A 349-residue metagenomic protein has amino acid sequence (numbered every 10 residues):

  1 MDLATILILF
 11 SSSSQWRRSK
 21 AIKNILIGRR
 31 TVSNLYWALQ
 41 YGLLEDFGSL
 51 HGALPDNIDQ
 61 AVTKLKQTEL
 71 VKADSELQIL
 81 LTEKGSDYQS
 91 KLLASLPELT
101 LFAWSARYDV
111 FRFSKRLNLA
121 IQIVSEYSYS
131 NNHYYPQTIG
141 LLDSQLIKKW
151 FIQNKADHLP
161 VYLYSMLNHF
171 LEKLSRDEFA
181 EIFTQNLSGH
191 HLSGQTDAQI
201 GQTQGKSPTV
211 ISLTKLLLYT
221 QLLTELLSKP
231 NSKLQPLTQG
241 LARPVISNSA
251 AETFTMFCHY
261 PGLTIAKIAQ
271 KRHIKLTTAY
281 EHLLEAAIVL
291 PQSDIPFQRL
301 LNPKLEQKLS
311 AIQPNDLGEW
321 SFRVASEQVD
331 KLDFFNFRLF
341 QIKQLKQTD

Functional and structural regions predicted by a protein language model:
M1-L54, L142-H158: Short, amphipathic alpha-helical interface elements at domain boundaries that mediate macromolecular binding
L3-S14, A180-G194, S247-G262, L305-D316: Short, amphipathic alpha-helical "recognition" segments used to contact nucleic acids or chromatin
I22, Q199-Q202, I268-Q270, S321-E327: Short alpha-helical "recognition helix" segments of helix-turn-helix
H51-Q67, S207-L216, T277-H282, L332-F335: Short amphipathic alpha-helical interaction segments
T63-E76, T224-E225, I288, Q292-S293 (+1 more regions): A short, conserved structural fragment
K72-R112: Accessory beta->alpha helical hairpin/"wing" motif in late/C-terminal subdomains of nucleic-acid enzymes
P97-K173: Exposed, interaction-prone assembly regions rather than primary DNA-binding/catalytic cores
L222-Q239, L290-E306, D349: Short Lys/Arg-enriched helix C-cap and helix-to-coil transition segments that create basic nucleic-acid-contact patches
